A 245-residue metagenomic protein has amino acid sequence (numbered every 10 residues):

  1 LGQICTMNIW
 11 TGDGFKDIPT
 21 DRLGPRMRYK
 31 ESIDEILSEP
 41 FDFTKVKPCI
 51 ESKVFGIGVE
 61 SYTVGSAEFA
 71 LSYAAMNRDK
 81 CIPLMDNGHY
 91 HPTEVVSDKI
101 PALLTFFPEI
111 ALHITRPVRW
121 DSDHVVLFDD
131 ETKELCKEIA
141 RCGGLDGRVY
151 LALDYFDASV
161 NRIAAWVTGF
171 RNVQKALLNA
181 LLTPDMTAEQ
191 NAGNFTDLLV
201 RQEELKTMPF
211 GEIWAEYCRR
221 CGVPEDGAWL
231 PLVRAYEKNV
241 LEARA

Functional and structural regions predicted by a protein language model:
L1-R78, I82, M186-T187: Active-site acidic/histidine proton-transfer and metal-coordination neighborhood in alpha/beta enzyme cores
W10-G14, E51-I57, G88-P92, T115-R119 (+1 more regions): Active-site beta-loop-alpha junctions enriched in small/polar residues
K30-L37, A67-A74, I100, T132-A140 (+1 more regions): Generic structural signal for well-ordered alpha-helices, preferentially at hydrophobic/aromatic core positions
P92-H124, L151-Y155: A short alpha/beta connector and helix-capping loop motif
T93-A102, S122-K133, N161-R171: Histidine/acidic-residue-rich catalytic or RNA/ligand-binding cores of hydrolases and nuclease-related proteins
E134-W166: C-terminal structural cap/anchor segments
V160-A245: C-terminal extensions of enzymes
